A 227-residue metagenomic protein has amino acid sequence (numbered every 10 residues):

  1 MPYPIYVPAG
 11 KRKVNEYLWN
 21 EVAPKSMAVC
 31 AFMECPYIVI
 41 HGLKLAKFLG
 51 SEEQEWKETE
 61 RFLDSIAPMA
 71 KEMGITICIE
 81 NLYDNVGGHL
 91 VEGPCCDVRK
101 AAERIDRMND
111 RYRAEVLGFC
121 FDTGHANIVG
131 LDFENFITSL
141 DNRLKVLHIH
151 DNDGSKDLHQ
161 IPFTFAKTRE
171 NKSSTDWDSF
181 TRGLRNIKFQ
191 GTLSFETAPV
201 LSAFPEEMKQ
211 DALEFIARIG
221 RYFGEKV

Functional and structural regions predicted by a protein language model:
M1-R61, E72, Q190: Structural motif corresponding to the early beta-alpha repeats
P2-Y3, G42-A46, N81-N85, T123-H125 (+2 more regions): Active-site-proximal loop/turn and secondary-structure-junction residues that shape catalytic pockets, frequently
A9-N15, L43-W56, L82-P94, H125 (+1 more regions): Surface-exposed cleft-lining segments at the edges of enzyme active sites
N20, A28, P36, E53 (+3 more regions): Histidine-acidic metal/acid-base catalytic patches
H41, C78, S194: Glycine-rich, often proline-containing surface loops adjacent to acidic residues and nearby aromatics that form
M69, M73-A101: Hydrophobic, aromatic-enriched interface-forming segments
